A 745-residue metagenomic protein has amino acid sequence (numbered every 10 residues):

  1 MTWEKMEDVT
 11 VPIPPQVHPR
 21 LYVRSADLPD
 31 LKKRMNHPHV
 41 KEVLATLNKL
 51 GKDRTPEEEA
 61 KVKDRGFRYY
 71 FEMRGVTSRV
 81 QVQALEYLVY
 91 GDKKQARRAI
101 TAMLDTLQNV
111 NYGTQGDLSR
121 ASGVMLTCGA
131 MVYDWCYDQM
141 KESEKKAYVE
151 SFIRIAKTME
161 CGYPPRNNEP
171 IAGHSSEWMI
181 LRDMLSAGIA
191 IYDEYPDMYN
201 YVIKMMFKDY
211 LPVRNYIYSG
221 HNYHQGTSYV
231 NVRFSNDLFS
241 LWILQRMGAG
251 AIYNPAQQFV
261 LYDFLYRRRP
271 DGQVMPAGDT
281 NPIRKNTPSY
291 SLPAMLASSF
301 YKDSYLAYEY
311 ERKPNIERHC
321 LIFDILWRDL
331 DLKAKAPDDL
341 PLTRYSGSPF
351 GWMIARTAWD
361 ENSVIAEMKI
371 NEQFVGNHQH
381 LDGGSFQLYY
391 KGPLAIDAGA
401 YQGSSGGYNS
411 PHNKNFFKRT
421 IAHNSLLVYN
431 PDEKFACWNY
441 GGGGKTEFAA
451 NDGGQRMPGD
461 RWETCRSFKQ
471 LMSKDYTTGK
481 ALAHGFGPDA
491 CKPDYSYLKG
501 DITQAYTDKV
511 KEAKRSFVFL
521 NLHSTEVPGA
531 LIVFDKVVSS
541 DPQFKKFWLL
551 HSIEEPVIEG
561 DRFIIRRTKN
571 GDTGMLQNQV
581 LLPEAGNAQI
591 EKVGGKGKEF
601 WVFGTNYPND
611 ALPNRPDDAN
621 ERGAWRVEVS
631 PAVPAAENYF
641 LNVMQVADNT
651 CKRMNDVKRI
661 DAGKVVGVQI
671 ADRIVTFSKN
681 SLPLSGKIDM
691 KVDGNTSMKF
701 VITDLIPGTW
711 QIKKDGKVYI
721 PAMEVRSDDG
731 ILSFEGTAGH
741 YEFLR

Functional and structural regions predicted by a protein language model:
M1-Y22: N-terminal pre-domain segments of enzymes
R20-Y22, L28, K32-N36, V40-R268: Aromatic-lined, polymer-binding surfaces characteristic of secreted/periplasmic polysaccharide-degrading enzymes
I191, N231-A395, A624, E628-F640 (+3 more regions): Carbohydrate-active enzyme catalytic cores, enriched for enzymes that act on polyanionic acidic polysaccharides
P276-Y310, I421-V428, E433-S467, I565-G594: Glycine-rich (often Gly-Gly/Gly-Pro-rich) flexible segments and glycine-rich loop motifs, frequently accented by
P314-K569, P634-F640, Q645-T650: Catalytic and substrate-binding regions of extracellular carbohydrate-active enzymes, especially polysaccharide lyases
D329-L332, A336, S348, A358-E361 (+1 more regions): Beta-rich accessory regions
